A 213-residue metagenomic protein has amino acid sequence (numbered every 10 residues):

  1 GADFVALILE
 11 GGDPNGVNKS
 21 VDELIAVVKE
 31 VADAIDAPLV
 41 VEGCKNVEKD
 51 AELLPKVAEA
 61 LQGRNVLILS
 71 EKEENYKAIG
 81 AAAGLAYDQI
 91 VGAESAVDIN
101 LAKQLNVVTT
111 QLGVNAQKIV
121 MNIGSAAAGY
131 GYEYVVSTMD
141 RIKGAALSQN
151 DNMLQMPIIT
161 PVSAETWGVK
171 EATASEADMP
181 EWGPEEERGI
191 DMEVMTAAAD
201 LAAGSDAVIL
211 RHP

Functional and structural regions predicted by a protein language model:
G1, V28-A34, P55-Q62, I79-Y87 (+1 more regions): Acidic (Asp/Glu)-rich catalytic clusters
G1-V31, I35, V41-E48: Glycine-rich, proline-tolerant flexible connector loops at the mouths of alpha/beta enzymes
V5-L7, P38-V41, V66-L69, I90-A93 (+1 more regions): Short hydrophobic alpha-helical runs that function as membrane-insertion/retention elements
L24-V28, A51-L54, A78, M195: Transmembrane beta-barrel architecture of outer membranes
A34-V40, R64-K72, S148-T160: Short, acidic/small-residue loops that bind anionic groups at enzyme active sites
I35, K49, L53, L101-Q104: Structural recognition of alpha-solenoid helical scaffolds
C44-E48, E71-N75, A164: Short glycine-enriched loops at secondary-structure junctions
E74-H212: Catalytic alpha/beta core domains of metabolic enzymes, predominantly
